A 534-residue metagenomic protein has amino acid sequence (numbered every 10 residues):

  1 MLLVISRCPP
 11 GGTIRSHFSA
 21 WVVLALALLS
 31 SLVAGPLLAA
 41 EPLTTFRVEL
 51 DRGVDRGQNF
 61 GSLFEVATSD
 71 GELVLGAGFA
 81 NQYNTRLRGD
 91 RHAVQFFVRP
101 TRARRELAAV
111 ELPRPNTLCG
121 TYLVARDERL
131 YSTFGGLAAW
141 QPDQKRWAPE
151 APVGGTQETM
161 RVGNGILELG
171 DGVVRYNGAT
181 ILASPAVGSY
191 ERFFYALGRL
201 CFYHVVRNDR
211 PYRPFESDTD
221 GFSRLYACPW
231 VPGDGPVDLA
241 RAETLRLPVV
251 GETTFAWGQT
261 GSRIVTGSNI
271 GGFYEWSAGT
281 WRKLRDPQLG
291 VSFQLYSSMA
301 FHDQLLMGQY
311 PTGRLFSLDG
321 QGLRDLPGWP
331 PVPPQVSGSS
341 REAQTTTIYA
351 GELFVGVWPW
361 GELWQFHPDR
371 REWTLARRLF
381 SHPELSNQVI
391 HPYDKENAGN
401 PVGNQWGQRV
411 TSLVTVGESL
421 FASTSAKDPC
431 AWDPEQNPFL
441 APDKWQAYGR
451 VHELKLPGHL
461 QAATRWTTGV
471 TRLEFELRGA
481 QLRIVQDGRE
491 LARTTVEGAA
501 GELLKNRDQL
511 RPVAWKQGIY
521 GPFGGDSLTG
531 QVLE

Functional and structural regions predicted by a protein language model:
M1-F18: N-terminal secretory signal peptides that target proteins for export/translocation
W21-V33: Bacterial N-terminal signal peptides
A34-A40: Boundary at the C-terminal end of the N-terminal hydrophobic targeting segment
A40-S62, Q82-L118, A125-L200, R207-F255 (+8 more regions): Trp- and S/T/G-rich repeat-edge/linker motifs of beta-rich repeat architectures
G76-G78, S132-F134, E168-G170, F202-V205 (+5 more regions): Residue-level marker for isolated small/hydroxyl-bearing positions within beta-strands of beta-sheet-rich domains
I390, T494-S527: Flexible glycan-contacting loops in extracellular carbohydrate-active proteins
A462-G469, P522-D526: Extracellular/lumenal carbohydrate-interaction signature centered on repeated Trp-anchored short motifs
W466-E497: Carbohydrate-binding surfaces in secreted/extracellular proteins
